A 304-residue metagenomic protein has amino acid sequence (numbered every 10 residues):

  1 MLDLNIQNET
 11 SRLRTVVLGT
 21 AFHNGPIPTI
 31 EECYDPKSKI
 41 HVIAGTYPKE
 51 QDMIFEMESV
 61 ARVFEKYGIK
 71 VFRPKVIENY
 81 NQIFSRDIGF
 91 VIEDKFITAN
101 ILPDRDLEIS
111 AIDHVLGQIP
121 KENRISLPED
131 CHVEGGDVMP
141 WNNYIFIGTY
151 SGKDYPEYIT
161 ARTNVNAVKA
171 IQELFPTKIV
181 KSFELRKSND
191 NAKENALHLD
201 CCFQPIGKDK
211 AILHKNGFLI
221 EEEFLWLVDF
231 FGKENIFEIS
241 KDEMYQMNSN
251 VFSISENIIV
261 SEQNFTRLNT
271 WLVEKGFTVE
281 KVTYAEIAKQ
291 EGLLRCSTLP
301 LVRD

Functional and structural regions predicted by a protein language model:
M1-D304: The feature marks the mature, well-folded catalytic cores of soluble enzymes
